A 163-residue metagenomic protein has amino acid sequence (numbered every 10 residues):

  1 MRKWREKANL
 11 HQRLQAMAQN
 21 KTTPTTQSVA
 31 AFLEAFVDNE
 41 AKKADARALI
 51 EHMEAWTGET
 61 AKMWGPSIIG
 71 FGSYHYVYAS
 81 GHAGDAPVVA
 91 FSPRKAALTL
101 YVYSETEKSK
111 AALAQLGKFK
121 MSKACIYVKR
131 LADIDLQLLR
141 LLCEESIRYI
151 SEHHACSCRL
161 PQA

Functional and structural regions predicted by a protein language model:
R2-A163: Charge-dense, helix-prone N-terminal extensions
